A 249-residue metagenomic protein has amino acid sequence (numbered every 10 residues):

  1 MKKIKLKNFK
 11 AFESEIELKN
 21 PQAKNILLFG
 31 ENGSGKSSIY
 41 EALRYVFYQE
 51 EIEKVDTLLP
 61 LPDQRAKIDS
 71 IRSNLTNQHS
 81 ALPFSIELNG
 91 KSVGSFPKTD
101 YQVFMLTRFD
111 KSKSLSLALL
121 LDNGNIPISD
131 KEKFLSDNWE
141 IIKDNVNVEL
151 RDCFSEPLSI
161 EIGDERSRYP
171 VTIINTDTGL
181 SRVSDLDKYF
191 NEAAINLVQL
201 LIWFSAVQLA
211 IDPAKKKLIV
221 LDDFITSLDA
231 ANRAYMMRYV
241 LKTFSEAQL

Functional and structural regions predicted by a protein language model:
M1-S92, V146-L158: Extreme N-terminal "head/tail" segments of very large remodeling/mechanoenzyme assemblies
F29-S34, T172-W203, F224-L228: Conserved ABC ATPase signature
V55, P60-N145: Coupling/switch segment of ABC-type P-loop NTPase heads
D122-F190, V207-A214: Extended helical coiled-coil dimerization/tether regions that scaffold and oligomerize large DNA-maintenance assemblies
L200, Y235-V240: Conserved hydrophobic alpha-helix in the ABC-type ATPase nucleotide-binding domain
P213, D229-A230, A234: Conserved D-loop-proximal element of ABC-family nucleotide-binding domains
K215-D223: Catalytic Walker B motif of ABC-type/P-loop ATPase nucleotide-binding domains
